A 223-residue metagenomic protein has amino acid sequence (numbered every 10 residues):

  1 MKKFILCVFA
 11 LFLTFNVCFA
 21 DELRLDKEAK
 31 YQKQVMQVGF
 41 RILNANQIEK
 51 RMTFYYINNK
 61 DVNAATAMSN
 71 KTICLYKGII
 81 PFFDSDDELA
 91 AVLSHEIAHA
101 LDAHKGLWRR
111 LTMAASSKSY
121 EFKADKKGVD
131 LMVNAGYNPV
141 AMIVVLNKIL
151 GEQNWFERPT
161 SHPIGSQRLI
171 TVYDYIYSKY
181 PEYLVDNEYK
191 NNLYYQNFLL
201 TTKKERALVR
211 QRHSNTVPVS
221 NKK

Functional and structural regions predicted by a protein language model:
F4-F15: Sec-dependent N-terminal signal peptides
D21-Q37, N44-V62, I80-P81, A100-L101 (+2 more regions): C-terminal capping/extension segments of zinc metalloprotease domains
V38-R41, N70-G78: Export/targeting segments at the very N-terminus of extracytoplasmic proteins
I48-T53, K60, S69-I73, S85-A90: Envelope-exposed proteins and targeting segments
I79-I80, D86-E88, E96-T112, A135-Y137: Catalytic Zn2+-binding segment of zinc metalloproteases
L107-Y120, L131: General secondary-structure propensity
